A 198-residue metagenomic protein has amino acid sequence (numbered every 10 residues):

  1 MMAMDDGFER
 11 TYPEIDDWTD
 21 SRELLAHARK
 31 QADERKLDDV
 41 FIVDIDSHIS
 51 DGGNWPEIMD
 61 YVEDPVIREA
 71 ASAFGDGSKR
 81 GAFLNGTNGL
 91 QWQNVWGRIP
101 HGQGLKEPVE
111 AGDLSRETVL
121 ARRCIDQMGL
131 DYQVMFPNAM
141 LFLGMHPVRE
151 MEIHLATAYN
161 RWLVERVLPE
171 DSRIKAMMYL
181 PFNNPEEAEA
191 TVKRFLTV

Functional and structural regions predicted by a protein language model:
M2-V198: Helix-coil boundary/capping segments in enzymes
